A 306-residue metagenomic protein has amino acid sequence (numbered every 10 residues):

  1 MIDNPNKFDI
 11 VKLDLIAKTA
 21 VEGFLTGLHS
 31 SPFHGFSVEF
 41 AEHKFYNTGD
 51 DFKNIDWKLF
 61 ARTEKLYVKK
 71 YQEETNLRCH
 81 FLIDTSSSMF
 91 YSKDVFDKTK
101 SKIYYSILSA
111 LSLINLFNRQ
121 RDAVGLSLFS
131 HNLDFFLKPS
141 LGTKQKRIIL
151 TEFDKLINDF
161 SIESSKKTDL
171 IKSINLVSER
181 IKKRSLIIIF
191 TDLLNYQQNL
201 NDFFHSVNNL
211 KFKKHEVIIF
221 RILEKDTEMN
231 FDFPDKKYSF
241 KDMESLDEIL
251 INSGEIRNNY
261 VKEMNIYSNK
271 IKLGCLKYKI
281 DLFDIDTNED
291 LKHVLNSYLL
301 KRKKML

Functional and structural regions predicted by a protein language model:
M1-P32, F36-E42, E179-R184, Q197-L306: Von Willebrand factor type A / integrin I
M1-T143, L186, F190-T191, Y196 (+3 more regions): An amphipathic, basic-hydrophobic helix/alpha-beta surface used to engage anionic, phosphate-rich ligands or surfaces
K93, I157-S161, K279-L282: Short amphipathic alpha-helical interaction patches enriched in hydrophobic/aromatic residues with interspersed Lys/Arg
Y104, S164-I171, K262-N265: Conserved phosphate-coordination/catalytic loops
L108, S112, T168-N175, N269 (+1 more regions): Short, contiguous clusters of charged residues that form electrostatic/catalytic patches at enzyme active sites, used
F135-F153, Y278, L300: Short, electropositive alpha-helical surface patch
Q145-S185, Q197, E228: Von Willebrand factor
